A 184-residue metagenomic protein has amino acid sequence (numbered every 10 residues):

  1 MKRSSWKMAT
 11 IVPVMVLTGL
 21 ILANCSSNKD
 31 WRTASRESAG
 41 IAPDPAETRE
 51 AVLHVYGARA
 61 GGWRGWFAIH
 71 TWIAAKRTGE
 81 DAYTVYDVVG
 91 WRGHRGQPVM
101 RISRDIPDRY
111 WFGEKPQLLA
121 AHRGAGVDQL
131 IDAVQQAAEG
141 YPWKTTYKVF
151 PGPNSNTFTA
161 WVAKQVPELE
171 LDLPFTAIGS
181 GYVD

Functional and structural regions predicted by a protein language model:
M1-M15: N-terminal Sec-pathway targeting helices
M8, G19-P153, K164, V183-D184: Non-catalytic ligand/cofactor/substrate-binding and regulatory segments of enzyme domains
S155-L169: Non-catalytic, well-ordered alpha-helical segments in soluble enzyme domains
E168-A177: Short conserved catalytic/interaction loops centered on acidic-Pro-aromatic/His motifs
